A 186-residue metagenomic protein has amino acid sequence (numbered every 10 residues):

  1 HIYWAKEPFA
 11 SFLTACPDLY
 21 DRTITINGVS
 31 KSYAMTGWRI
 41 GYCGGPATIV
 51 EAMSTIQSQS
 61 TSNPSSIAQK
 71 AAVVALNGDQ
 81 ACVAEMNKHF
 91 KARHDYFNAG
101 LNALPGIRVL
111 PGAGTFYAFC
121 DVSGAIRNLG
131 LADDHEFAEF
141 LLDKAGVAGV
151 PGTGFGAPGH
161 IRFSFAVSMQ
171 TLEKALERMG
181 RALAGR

Functional and structural regions predicted by a protein language model:
H1-R186: PLP-dependent class I/II
